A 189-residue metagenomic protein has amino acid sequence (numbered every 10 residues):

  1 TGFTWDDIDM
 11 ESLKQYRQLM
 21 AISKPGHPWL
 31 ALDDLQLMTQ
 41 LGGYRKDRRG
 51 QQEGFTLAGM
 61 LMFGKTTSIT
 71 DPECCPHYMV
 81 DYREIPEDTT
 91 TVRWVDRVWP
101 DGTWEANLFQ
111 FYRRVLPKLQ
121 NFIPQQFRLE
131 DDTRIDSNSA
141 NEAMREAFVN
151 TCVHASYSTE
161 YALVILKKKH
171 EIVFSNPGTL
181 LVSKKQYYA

Functional and structural regions predicted by a protein language model:
T1-A189: Active-site helix-to-loop segments that bind/position phosphate- or nucleotide-bearing substrates and donors across
